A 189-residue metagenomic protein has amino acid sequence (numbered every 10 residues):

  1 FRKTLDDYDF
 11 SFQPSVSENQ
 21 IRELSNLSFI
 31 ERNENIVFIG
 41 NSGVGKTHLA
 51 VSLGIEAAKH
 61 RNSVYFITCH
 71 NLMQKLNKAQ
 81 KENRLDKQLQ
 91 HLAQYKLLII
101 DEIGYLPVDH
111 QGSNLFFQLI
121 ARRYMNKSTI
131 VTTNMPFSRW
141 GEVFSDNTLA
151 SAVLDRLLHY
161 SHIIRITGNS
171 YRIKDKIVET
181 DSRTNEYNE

Functional and structural regions predicted by a protein language model:
F1-E18: Charged, amphipathic alpha-helical linker segments immediately N-terminal to NTP-binding catalytic cores
S11-Q13, L27, I103, N134-M135: Generic beta-structure capping elements
V16-Q94, V143-F144: Conserved P-loop
S63, N71-A79, N83-Q94, I103-E189: Replace "adjacent to P-loop NTPase cores in ATP/GTP-dependent enzymes" with "adjacent to NTP-binding cores
L97: Walker B motif beta-strand of ABC-family P-loop ATPases
